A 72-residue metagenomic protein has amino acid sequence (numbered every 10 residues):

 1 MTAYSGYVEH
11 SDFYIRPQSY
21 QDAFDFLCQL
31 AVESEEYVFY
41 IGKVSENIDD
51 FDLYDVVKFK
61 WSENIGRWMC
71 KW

Functional and structural regions predicted by a protein language model:
M1-D12: Short aromatic-glycine-(Arg/Gly/Cys) micro-motifs in beta-strand/loop hairpins
D12-Y14, L27-L30, N64: Solvent-exposed, well-ordered amphipathic alpha-helical segments that flank/support binding or catalytic loops
R16-Q18, S45: Conserved aromatic
Q18-Y40: A short, charged, amphipathic alpha-helix used as a generic interaction element across diverse proteins
V32-W72: Short, mixed-charge low-complexity intrinsically disordered segments
